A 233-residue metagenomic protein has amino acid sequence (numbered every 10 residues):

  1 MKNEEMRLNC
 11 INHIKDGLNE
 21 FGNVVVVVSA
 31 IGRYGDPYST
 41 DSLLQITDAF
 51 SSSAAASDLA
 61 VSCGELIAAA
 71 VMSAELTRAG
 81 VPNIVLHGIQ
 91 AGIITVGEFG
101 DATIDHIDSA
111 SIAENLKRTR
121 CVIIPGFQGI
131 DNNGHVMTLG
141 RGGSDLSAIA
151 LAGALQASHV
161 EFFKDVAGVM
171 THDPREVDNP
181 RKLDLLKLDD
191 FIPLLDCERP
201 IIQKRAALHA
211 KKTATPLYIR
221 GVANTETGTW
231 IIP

Functional and structural regions predicted by a protein language model:
M1-L208: Nucleotide/pyrophosphate-binding catalytic subdomain
L195-P233: A conserved active-site cap/scaffold subdomain adjacent to cofactor or substrate pockets
